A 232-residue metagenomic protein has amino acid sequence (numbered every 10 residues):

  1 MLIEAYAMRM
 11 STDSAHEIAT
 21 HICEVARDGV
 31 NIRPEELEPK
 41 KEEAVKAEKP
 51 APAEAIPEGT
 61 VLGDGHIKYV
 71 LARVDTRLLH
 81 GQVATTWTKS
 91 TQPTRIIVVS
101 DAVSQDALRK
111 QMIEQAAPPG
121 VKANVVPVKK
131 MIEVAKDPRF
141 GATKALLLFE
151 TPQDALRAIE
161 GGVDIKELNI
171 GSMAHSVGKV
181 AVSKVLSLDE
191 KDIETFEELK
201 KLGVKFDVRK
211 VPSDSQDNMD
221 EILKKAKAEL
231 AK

Functional and structural regions predicted by a protein language model:
L2-A15, A19: Positively charged, aromatic-accented nucleic-acid-binding surfaces
H16, A26-L37, K41-K46, P52 (+4 more regions): NTP/phosphate- and nucleic-acid-binding module
T20, E35, V182-L230: Positively charged, low-complexity, intrinsically disordered RNA-binding extensions
R27-E35, S100-S104, P127-M131, E150-P152 (+2 more regions): Short, ordered loop/turn segments at secondary-structure junctions
V45-T76, F196-K205, K210-M219: Mobile, glycine- and charge-enriched loop segments and immediately flanking short secondary-structure elements within
P57-L62, K68, A72-D137, A145 (+1 more regions): Conserved mixed alpha/beta catalytic, RNA-binding, or beta-rich assembly cores of soluble enzyme, regulatory
W87-S90, M112-A117, G161-I165, V185-L186 (+1 more regions): Short, solvent-exposed amphipathic alpha-helical segments in soluble enzyme and RNA/protein-processing domains
T143-K144, E150-K200: Long, charge-patterned amphipathic alpha-helical coiled-coil/hairpin "stalk" segments used as oligomerization
